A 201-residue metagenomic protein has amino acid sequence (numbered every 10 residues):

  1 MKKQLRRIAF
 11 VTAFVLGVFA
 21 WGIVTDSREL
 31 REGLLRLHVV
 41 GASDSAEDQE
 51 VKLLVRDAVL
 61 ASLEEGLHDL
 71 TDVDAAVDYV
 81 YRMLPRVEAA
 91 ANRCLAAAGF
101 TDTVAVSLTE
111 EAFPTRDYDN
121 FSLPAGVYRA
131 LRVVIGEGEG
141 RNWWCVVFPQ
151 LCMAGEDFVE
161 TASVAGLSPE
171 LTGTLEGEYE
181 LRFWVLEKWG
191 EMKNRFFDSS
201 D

Functional and structural regions predicted by a protein language model:
R6-I23: Hydrophobic membrane-insertion alpha-helices, especially the h-region of bacterial N-terminal signal peptides
R28-V39: Alpha-helical transmembrane signal-anchor/signal-peptide segments
H38-A46, T71-R82, V134: Second-shell loop/turn segments in exported
H38-D69: Short extracytoplasmic
R56, L60-H68, P85, A89-A96 (+2 more regions): Sec-exported extracytoplasmic/periplasmic mature domains
V77-V146: Mid-length scaffold segments of soluble, non-membrane domains
N120-Y179: Soluble extracytoplasmic domains of inner/organellar membrane proteins
V164-D201: C-terminal partner/receptor-binding element of secreted or periplasmic proteins
